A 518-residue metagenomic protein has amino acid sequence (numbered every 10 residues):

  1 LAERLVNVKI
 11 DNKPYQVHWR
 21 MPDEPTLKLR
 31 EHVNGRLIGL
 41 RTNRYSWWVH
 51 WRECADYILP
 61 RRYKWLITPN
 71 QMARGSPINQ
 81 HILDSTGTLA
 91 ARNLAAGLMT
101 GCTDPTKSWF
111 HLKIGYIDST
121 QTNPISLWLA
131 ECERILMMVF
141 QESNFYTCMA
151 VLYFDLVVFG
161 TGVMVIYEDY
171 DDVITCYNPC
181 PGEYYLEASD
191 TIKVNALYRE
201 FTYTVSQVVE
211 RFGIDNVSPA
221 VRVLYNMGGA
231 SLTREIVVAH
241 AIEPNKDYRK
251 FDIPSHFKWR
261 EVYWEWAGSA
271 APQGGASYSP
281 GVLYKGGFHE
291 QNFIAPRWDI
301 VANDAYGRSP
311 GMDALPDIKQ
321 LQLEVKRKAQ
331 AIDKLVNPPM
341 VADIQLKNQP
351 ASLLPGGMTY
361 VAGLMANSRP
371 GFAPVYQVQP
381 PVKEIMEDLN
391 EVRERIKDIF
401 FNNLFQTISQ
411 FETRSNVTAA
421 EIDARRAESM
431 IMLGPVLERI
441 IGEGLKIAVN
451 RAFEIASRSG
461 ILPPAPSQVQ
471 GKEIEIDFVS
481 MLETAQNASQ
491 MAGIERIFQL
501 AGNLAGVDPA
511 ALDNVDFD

Functional and structural regions predicted by a protein language model:
L1-E235: Extended, helix-rich architectural segments
L1-H50, C54, L66, R74 (+1 more regions): C-terminal anchoring/interaction modules
V6-R20, E24-L29, Y167-G356: Structured, contiguous alpha/beta core segments that scaffold functional sites
A55-D84, G229-W259, Y360-V378: An N-terminal domain-start capping segment
S85-T103, L136, T147-V157, G311-A331 (+3 more regions): Short, Φ-rich (hydrophobic/aromatic) sequence segments
P124-W128, C132, N144, C148 (+6 more regions): Short amphipathic alpha-helical segments
Q141, L323-R327, D398-F401: Short, intrinsically disordered, mixed-charge
